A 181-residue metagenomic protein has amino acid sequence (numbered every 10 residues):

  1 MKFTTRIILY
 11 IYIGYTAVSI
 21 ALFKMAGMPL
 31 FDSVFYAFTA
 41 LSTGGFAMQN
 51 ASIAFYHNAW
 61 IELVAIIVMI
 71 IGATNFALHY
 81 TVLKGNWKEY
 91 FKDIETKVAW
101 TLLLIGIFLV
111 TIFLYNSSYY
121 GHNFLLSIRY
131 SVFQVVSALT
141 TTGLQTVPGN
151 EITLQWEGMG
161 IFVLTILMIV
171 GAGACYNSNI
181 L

Functional and structural regions predicted by a protein language model:
M1-L181: Membrane-proximal intracellular helices of multi-pass ion channels
